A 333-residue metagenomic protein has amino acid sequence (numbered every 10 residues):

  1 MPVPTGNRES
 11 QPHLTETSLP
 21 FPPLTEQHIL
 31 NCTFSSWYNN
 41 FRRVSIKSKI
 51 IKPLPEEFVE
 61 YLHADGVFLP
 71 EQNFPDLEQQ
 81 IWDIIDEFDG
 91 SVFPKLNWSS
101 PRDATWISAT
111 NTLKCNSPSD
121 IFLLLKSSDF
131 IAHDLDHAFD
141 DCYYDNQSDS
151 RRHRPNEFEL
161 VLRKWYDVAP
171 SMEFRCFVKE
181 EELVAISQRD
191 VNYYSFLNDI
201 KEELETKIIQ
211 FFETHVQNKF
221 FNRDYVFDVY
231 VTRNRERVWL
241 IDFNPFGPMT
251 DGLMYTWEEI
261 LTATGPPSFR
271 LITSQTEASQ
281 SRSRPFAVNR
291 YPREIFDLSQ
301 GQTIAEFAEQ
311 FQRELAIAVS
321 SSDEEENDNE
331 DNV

Functional and structural regions predicted by a protein language model:
M1-V333: Preference for protein termini
